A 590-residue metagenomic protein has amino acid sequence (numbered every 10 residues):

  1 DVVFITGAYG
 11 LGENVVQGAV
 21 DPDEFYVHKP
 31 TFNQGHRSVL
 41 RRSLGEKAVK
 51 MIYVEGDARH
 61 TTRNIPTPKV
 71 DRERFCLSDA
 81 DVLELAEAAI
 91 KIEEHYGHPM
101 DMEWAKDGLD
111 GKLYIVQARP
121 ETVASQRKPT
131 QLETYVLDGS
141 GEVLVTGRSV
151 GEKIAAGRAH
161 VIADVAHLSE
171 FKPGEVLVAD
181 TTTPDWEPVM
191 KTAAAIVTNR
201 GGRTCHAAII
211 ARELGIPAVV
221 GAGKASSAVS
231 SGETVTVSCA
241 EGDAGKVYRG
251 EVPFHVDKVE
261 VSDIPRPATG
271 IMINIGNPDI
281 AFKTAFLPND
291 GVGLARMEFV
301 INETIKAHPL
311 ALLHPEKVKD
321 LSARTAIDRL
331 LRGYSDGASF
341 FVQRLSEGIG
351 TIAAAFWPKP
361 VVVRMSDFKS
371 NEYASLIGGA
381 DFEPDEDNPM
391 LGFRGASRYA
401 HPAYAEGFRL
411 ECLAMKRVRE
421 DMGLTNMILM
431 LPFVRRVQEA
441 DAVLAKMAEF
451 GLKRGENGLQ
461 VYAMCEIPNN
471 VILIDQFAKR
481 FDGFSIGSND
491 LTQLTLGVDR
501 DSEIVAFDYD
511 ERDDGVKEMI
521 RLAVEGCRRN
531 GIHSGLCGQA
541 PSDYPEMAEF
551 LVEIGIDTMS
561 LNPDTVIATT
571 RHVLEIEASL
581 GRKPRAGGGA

Functional and structural regions predicted by a protein language model:
D1, G7-N14, V20-P22, V27 (+21 more regions): Short, glycine-/Ser/Thr-/acidic-enriched flexible segments
V3-D101, K106-D107, R148-K153, K319-R324 (+3 more regions): Conserved catalytic alpha/beta cores of large enzymes that bind or transform nucleotide phosphates and polynucleotides
V15, L109-D110, V116, P120-Q126 (+4 more regions): Acidic, glycine-rich flexible loop/linker segments
K29-T31, R42-I65, E94-S140, S226-F254 (+6 more regions): Terminal amphipathic helices with adjacent charged low-complexity linkers/tails
A89, V259-A590: Conserved alpha/beta-domain cores
E93-Y96, A166, T181, D185 (+2 more regions): Structural motif corresponding to the C-terminal cap of alpha-helices
